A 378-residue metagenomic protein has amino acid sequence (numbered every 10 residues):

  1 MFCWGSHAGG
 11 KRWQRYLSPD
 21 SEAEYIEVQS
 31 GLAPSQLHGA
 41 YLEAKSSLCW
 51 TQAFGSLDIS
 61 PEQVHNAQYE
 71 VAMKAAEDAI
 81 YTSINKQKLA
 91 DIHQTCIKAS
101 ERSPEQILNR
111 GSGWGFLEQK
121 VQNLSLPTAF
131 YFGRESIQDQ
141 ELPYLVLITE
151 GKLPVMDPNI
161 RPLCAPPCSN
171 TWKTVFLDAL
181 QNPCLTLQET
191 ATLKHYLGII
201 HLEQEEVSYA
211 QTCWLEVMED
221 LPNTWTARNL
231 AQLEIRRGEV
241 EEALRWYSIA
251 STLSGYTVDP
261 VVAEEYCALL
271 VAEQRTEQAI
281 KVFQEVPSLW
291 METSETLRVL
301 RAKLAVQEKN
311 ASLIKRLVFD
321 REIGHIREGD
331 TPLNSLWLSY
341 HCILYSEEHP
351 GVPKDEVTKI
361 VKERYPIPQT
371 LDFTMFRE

Functional and structural regions predicted by a protein language model:
M1-A40, S103-G115, Q119-L126: A contiguous, surface-exposed recognition patch within enzymatic or periplasmic domains that forms
Y41-I59: Short Pro-Gly-centered flexible turn/kink motifs
G133, S169-P183, V207-E216, V240-T252 (+3 more regions): Alpha-helical repeat scaffolds
T192, W225-T226, D259-V261, E295-T296: Start-of-helix register in tetratricopeptide repeats
Q204, R237, E273, Q307-E308 (+1 more regions): Structural motif corresponding to the intra-repeat A-B loop/turn of tetratricopeptide repeats
G329-E378: Terminal, low-structured helical/coil segments at or just beyond the last alpha-helical repeat
